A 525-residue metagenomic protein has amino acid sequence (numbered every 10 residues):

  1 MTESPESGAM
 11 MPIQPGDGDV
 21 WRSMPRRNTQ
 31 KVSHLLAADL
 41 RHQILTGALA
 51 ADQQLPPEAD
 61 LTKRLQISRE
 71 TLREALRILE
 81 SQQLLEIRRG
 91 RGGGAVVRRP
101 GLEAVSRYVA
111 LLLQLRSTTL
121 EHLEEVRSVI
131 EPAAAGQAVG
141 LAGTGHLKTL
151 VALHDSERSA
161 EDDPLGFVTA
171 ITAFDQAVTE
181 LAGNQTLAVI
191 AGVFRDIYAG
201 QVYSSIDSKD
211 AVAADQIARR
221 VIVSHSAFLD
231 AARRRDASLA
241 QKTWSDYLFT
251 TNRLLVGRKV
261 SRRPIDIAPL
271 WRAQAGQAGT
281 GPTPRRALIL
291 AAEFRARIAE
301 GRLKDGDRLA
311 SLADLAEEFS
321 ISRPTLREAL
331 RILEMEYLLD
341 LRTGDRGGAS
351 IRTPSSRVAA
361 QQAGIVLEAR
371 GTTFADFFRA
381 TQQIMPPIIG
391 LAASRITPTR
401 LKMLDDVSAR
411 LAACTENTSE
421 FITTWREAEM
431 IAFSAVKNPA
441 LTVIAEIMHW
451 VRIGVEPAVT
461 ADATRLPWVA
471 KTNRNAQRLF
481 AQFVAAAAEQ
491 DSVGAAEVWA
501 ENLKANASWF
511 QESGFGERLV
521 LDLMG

Functional and structural regions predicted by a protein language model:
M1-E125, P264-A380, M524-G525: Short linear motifs at protein or domain termini
M11-P15, Q201-P282, G301, G454-G525: C-terminal all-alpha effector/ligand-binding and dimerization domain of prokaryotic HTH-type transcriptional repressors
S23, E70-R73, R77, S81-L84 (+7 more regions): Extended, hydrophobic interaction surfaces within ordered domains
K31, E125, L165, Q216-R220 (+5 more regions): Short helix-capping and inter-helix turn/linker motifs at the boundaries of alpha-helical repeat units
R41, L45, A135-V139, V151-R158 (+6 more regions): Regular secondary-structure segments
R127-A133, Q137-D207, K242-N252, F377 (+3 more regions): Conserved amphipathic alpha-helical segments that form helical-bundle/coiled-coil interaction surfaces
E336, K437-N438, W450, L466-A470: Intrinsically disordered, low-complexity segments enriched in Gly and acidic/Ser/Thr residues that form flexible
